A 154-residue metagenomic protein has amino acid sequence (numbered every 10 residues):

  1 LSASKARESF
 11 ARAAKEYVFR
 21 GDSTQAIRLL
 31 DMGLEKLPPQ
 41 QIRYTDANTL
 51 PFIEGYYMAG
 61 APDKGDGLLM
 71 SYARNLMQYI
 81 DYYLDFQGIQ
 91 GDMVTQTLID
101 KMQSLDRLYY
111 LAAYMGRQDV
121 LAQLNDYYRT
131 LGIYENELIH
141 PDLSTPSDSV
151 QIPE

Functional and structural regions predicted by a protein language model:
L1-E154: C-terminal luminal/periplasmic domains and tails of membrane-associated envelope-modifying transferases
